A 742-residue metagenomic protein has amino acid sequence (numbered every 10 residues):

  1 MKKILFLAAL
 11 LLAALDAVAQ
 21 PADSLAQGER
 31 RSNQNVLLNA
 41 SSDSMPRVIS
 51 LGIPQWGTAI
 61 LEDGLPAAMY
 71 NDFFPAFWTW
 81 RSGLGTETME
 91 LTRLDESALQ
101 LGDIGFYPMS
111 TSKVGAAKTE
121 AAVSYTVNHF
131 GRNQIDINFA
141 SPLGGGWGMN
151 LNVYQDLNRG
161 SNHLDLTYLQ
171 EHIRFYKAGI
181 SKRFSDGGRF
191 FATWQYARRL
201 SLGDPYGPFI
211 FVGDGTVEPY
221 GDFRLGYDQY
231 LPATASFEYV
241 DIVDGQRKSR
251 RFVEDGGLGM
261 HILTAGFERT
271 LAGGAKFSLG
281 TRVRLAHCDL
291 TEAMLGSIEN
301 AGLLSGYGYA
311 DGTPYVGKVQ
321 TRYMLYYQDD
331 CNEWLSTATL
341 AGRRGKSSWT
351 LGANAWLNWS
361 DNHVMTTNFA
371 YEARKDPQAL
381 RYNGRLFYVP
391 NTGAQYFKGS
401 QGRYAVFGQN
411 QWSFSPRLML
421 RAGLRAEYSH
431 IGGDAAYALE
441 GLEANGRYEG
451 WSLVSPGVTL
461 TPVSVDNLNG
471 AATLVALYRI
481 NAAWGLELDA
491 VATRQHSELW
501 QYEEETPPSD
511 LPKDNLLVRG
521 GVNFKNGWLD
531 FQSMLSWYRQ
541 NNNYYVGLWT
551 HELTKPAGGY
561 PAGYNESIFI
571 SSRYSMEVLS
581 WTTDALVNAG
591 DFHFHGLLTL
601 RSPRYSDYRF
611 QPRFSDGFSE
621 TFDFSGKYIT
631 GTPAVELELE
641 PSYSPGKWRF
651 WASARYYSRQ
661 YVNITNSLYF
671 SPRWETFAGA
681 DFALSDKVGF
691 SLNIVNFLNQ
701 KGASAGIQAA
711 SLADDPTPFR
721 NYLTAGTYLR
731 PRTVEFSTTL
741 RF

Functional and structural regions predicted by a protein language model:
I4, A8, Q20-S24, S658-Y661 (+1 more regions): C-terminal beta-signal and adjacent terminal beta-strands/loops of Gram-negative outer-membrane beta-barrel proteins
Q20-K118: Acidic, small-polar-rich N-terminal luminal/periplasmic segments of exported/outer-membrane proteins
E120-A122, T126-L157, L164-D228, L263-G266: Transmembrane beta-barrel wall of Gram-negative outer-membrane proteins
T126-Q134, D156-S185, S201, S236-G266 (+6 more regions): Outer-membrane beta-barrel proteins
R189-I262, E292-Y323, D376-N391, G399 (+1 more regions): Acidic/polar loop-and-plug regions of large Gram-negative outer-membrane beta-barrel proteins
V212-F223, I298-P314, H363-G393, L439-P456 (+4 more regions): Surface-exposed loop/turn segments flanking beta-strands in extracellular/periplasmic regions
L258-D289, P314-E443, N467, A471-T493 (+2 more regions): Face-selective signature of the C-terminal outer-membrane beta-barrel domain
P416, K525-I664, D686-K687, S737-R741: Gram-negative outer-membrane beta-barrel transporters
